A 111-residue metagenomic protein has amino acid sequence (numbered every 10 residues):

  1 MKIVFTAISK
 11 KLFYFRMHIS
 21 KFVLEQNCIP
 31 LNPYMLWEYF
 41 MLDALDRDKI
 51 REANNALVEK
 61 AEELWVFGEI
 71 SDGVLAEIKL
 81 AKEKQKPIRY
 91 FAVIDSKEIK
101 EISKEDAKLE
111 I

Functional and structural regions predicted by a protein language model:
M1-I111: Conserved catalytic or regulatory cores that recognize and/or transform ribose-phosphate-containing ligands
